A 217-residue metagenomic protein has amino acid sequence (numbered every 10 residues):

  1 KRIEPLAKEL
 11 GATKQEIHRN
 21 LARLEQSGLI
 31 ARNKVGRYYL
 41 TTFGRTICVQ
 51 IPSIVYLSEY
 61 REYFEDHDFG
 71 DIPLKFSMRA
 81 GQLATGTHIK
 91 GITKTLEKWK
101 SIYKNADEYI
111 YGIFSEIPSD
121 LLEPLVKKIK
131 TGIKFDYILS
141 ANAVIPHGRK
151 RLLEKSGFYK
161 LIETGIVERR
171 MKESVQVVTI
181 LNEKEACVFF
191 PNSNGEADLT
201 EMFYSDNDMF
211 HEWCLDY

Functional and structural regions predicted by a protein language model:
K1-R2: Short amphipathic alpha-helical interface segments
K8-Q26, R32: Short amphipathic alpha-helical interaction segments
A31, G36-T42, I47: Minor-groove-contacting beta-hairpin "wing" of winged helix-turn-helix DNA-binding domains
G44-D71: Conserved segment of winged-helix/HTH DNA-binding domains
F64-I138: PLD-like (HKD) phosphodiesterase/transphosphatidyltransferase domain
A141-N182: HKD-type phospholipase D/PLD-like phosphodiesterase module
V167-F210: HKD (HxKxxxxD) catalytic microenvironment of the phospholipase D
